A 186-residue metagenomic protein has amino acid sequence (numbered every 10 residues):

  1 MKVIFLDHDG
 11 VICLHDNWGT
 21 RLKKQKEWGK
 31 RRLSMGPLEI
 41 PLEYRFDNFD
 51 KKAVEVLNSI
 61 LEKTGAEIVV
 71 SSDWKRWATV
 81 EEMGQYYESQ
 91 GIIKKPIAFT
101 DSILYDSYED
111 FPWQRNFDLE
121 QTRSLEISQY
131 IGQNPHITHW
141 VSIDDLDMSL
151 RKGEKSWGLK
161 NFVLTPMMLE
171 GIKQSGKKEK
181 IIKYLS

Functional and structural regions predicted by a protein language model:
M1-G65: Active-site neighborhood of HAD-like aspartate-dependent phosphohydrolases
V3, E67, H139-V141: Structural motif
L6, S71-W77, I143-D145: Short His-Asn-centered micro-motif
C13, W18, W74-K75, Q129-I131 (+1 more regions): Tryptophan-centric aromatic hotspots in well-structured domains and transmembrane helices
E43-D47, D73, F117: Short, charged/polar micro-motifs that form catalytic or ligand-binding hotspots
D50, N58, D73, K180-S186: Glycogenin-like
T64-G84: Substrate-recognition element of Asp-dependent hydrolases with the DxDx(T/V) motif
E81-S186: C-terminal cap/substrate-recognition subdomain and adjoining C-terminal extension of metal-dependent phosphatase-like
